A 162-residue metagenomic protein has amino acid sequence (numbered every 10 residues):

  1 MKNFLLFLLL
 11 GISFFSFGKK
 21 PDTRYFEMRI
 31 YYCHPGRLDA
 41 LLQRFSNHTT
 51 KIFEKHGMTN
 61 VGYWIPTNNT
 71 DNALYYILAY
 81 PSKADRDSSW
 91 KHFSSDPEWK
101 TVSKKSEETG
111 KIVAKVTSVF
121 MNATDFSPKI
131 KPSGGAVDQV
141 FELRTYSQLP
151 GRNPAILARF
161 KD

Functional and structural regions predicted by a protein language model:
N3-S13: Sec-dependent N-terminal signal peptides
F14-D162: Short S/T/G/P-rich N-terminal loop/turn motif that feeds into the first structured element of a domain
